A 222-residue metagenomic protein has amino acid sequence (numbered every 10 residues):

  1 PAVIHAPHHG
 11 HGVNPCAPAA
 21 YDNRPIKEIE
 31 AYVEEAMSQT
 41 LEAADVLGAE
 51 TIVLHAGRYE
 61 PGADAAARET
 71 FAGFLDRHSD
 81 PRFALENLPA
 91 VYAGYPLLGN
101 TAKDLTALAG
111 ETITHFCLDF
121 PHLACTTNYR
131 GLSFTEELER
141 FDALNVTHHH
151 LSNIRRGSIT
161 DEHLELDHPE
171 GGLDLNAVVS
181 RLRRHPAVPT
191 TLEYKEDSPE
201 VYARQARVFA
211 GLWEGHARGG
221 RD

Functional and structural regions predicted by a protein language model:
P1-H11, S38-G48, T70-D80, T106-I113 (+3 more regions): Acidic (Asp/Glu)-rich catalytic clusters
A2-A6, I52-L54, F83-E86, F116-D119 (+2 more regions): Hydrophobic faces of well-ordered beta-strands that scaffold small-molecule active sites in alpha/beta enzyme cores
P7-H9, G57-Y59, L88-Y92, F120-C125 (+2 more regions): Active-site beta-loop-alpha junctions enriched in small/polar residues
V13-H115: Active-site acidic/histidine proton-transfer and metal-coordination neighborhood in alpha/beta enzyme cores
P15-E34, Y95-G99, H122-A187: Gly/Pro-rich active-site loop or hairpin
L54-P61, D104-A107, E170-S180, E200-A206: A broadly tuned preference for mixed-charge, low-complexity surface segments
A90, L166-P169, D197, F209: Short amphipathic alpha-helical "recognition" segments used for binding
P199-G220: C-terminal helical cap(s) of enzyme catalytic domains, especially alpha/beta-barrels
